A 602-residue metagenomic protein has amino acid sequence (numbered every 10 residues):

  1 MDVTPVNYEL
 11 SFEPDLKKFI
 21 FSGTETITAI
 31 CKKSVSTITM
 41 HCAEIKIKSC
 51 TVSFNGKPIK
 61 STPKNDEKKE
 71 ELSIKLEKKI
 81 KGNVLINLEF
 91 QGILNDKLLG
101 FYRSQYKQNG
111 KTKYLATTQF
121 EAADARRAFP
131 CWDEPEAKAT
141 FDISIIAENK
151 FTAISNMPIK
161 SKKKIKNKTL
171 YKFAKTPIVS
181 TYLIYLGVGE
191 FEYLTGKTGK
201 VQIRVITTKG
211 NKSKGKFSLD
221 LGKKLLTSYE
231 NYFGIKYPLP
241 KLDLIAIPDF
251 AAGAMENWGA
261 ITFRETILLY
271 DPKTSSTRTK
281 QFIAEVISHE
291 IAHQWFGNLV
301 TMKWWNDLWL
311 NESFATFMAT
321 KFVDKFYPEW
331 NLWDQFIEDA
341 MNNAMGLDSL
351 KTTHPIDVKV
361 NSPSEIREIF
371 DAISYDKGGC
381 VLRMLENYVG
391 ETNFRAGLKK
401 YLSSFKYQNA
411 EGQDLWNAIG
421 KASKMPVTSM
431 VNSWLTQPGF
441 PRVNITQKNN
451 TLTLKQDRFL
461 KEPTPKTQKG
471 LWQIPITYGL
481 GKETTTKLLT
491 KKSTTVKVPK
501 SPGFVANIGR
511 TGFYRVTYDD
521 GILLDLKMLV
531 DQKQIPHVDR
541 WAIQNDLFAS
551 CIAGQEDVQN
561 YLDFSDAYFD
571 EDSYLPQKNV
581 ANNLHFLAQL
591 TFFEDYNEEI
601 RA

Functional and structural regions predicted by a protein language model:
M1-S22, T26, I30, K48 (+4 more regions): N-terminal, polar/Ser/Thr-rich
P14-L16, I27-K33, E44, G92-L94 (+3 more regions): Beta-strand elements of well-folded, non-transmembrane domains
G23, T118-A123, P130-S288, F317-T320 (+3 more regions): Hydrophobic helix-coil surface modules that form long, contiguous segments used for peptide/substrate interaction
E44-K107, P130, S493-K500: A surface-exposed beta-strand-loop module
K78-P130, E134-T140, I146-F151, L460-W472: Surface-exposed, acidic/Ser/Thr-rich flexible loop segments
S144-A147, T152, T169, I203 (+8 more regions): Non-catalytic accessory/interaction domains
K223, T227, L269-E338, L398: Zinc-dependent metallopeptidase catalytic helix centered on the HExxH motif and its immediate flanking segment
A254, E312-C380, L523: Acidic/His/Gly-enriched intrinsically disordered linker/tail segments that often contain short helix/coil "MoRF-like"
